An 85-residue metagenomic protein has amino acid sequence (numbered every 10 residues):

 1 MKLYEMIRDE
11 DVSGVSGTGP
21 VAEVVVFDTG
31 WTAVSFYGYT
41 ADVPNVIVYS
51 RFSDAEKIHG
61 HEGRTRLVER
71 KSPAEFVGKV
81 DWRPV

Functional and structural regions predicted by a protein language model:
M1, A74-V85: Short intrinsically disordered terminal tails
M1-L3, F27-G30: A short, compositionally biased
M1-S13: A short beta-strand micro-motif
Y4, P20, T32: A broad, low-specificity signal marking well-ordered, structured residues that form hydrophobic/aromatic
I7, V68-R70, R83: A structural detector for beta-sheet-dominated domains
I7-D9, V25, S35-Y37: A generic structural motif
G14-F27: Amphipathic, interaction-prone secondary-structure segments
D28-S72: Acidic, aromatic-enriched beta-alpha/helix-loop junctions
